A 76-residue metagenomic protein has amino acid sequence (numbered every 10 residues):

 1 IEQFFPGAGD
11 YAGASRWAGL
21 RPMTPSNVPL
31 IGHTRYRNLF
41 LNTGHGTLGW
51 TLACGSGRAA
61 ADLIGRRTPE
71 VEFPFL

Functional and structural regions predicted by a protein language model:
E2-L76: C-terminal catalytic lobe of FAD-dependent flavoproteins
